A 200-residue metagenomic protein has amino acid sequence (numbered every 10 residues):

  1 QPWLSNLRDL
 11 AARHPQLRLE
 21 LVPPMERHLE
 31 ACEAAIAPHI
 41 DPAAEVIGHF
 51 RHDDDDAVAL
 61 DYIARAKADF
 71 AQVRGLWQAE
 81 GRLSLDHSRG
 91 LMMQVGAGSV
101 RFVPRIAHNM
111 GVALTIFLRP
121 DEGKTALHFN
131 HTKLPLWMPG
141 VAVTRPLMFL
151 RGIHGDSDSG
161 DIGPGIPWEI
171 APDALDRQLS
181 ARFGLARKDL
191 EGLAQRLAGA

Functional and structural regions predicted by a protein language model:
P2-R51: Active-site-proximal specificity loops/subdomain of glycosyltransferases
L4, L60-A64, G163: Conserved strand-to-helix beginnings and helix N-cap segments that scaffold or border functional pockets
A12, Q78, V143-T144: A generic structural signal for short, non-catalytic loop/turn and secondary-structure boundary residues
P24, S88, I153-H154: Short loop/turn segments at strand-loop or loop-helix junctions that form parts of catalytic or ligand-binding pockets
R27-P42, F50, A57-G140: Conserved catalytic core of nucleotide-sugar-dependent glycosyltransferases
V103-A200: C-terminal catalytic/acceptor-binding lobe
